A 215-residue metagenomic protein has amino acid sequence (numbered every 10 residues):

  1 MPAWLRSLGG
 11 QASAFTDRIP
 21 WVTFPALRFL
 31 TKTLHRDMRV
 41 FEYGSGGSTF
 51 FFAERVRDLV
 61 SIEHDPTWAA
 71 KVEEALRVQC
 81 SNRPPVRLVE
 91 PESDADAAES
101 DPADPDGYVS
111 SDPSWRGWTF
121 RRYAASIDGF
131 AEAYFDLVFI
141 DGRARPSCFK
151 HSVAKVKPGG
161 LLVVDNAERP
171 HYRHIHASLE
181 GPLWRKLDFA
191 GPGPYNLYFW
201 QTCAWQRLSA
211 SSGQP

Functional and structural regions predicted by a protein language model:
M1-D37, G107-T119: Class I SAM-dependent methyltransferase Rossmann-like catalytic core, especially the SAM/SAH-binding loop
I19-T23, S45, G142-R145, P194-Y195: Aromatic-acidic/polar surface patches that form glycan- and anion
F24-A97: SAM cofactor-binding core of SAM-dependent methyltransferases, primarily the Rossmann-like beta-alpha-beta module
F24-R28, F50, R121-A125, A133 (+1 more regions): Short, contiguous clusters of charged residues that form electrostatic/catalytic patches at enzyme active sites, used
V40, S61, F139, V163-V164: Generic enzyme active-site microenvironment
Y43, H64, G142, N166-A167: Generic detector of well-ordered alpha-helical packing
E73-E132: S-adenosyl-L-methionine
I127-L137, R143-P215: C-terminal substrate-binding/active-site "lid" region of AdoMet-derived donor-dependent transferases
